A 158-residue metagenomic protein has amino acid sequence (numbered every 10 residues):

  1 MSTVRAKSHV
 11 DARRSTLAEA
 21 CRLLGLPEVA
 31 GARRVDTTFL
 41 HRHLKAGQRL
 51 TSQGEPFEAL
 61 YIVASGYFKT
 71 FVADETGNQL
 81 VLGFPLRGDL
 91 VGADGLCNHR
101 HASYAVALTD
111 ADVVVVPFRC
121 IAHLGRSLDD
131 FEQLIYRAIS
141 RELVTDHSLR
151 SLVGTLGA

Functional and structural regions predicted by a protein language model:
M1-A158: Cytosolic regulatory regions built on CNB/CRP/Popeye-like sensor folds
